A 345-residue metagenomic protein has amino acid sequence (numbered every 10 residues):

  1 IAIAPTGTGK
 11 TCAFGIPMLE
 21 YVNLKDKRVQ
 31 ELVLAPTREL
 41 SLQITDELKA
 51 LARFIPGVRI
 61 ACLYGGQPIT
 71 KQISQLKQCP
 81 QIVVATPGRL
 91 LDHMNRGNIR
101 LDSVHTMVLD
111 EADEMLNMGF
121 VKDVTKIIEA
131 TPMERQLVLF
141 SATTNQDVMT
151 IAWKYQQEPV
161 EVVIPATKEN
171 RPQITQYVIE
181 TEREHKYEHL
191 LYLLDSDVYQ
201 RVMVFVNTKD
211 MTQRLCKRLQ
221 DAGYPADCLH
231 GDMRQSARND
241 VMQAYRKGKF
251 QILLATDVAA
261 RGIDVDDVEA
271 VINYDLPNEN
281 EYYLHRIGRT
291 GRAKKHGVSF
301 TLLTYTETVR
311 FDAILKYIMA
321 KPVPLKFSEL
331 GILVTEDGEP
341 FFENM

Functional and structural regions predicted by a protein language model:
I1-M345: Conserved helicase RecA-like core
